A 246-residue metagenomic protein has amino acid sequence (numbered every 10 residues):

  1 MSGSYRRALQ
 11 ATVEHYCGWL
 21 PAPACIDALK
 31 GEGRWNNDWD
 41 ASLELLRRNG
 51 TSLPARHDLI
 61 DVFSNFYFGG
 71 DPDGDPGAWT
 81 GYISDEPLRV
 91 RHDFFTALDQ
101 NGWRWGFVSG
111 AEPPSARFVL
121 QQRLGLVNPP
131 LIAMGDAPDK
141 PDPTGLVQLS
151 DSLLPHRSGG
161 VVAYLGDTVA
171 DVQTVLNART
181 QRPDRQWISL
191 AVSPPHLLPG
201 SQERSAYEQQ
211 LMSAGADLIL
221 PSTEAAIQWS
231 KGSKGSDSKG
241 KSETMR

Functional and structural regions predicted by a protein language model:
M1-D27: Active-site neighborhood of HAD-like aspartate-dependent phosphohydrolases
Q10-E14, W39-L53: Helix-loop "lid/cap" segments that line or gate small-molecule binding pockets
C17-K30, G50-N65, G70, L126-P130 (+1 more regions): Short, surface-exposed acidic
F66-F107, A111-Q121, P143: Short, acidic loop-to-helix structural element flanking the phosphoryl-transfer center in phosphate-processing enzymes
G106, A111-A163, V169-W187: Substrate-recognition "cap/lid" segment bordering the active-site pocket of phosphatases
P155-H156, K231-M245: Intrinsically disordered, low-complexity terminal tails and inter-domain linkers enriched for S/T/G/P/D/E
Y164-L218: Acidic, Mg2+-coordinating phosphoryl-transfer loop and its flanking beta/alpha structural elements, shared across
D217-A226: Short acidic-hydrophobic, aromatic-tinged amphipathic segments that line or gate anion-handling sites
